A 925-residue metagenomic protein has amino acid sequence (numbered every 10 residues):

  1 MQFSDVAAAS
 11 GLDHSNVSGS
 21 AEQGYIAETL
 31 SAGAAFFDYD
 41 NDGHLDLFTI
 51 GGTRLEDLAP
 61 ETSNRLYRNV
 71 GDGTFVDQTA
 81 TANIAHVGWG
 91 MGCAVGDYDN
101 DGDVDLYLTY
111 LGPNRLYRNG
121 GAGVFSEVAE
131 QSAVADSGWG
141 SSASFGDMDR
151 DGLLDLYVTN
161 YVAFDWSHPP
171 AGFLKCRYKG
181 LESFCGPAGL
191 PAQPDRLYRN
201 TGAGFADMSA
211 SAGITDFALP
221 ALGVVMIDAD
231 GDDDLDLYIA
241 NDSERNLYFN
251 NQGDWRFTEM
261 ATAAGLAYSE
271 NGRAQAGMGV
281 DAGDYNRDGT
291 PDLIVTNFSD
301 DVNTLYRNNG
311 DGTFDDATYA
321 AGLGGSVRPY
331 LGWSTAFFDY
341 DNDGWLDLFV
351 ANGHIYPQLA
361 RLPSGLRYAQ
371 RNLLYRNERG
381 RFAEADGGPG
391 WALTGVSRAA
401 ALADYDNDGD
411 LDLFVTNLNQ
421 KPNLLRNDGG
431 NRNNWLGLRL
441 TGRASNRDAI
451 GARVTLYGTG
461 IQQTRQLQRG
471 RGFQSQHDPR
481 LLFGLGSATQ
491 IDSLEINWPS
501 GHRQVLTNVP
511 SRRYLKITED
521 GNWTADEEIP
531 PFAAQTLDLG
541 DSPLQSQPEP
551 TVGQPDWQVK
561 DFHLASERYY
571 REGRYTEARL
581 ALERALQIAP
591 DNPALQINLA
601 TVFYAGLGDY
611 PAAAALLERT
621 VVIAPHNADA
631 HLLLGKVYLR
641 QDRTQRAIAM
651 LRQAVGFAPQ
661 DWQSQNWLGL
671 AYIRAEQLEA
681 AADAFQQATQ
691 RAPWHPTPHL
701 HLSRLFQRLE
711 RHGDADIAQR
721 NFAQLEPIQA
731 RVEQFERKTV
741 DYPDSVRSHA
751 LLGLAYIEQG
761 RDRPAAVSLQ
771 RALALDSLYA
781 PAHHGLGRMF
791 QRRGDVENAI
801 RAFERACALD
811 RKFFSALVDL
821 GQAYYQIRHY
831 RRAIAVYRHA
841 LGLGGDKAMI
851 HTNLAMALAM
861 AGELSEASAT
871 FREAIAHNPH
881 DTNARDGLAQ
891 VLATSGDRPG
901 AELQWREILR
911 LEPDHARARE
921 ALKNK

Functional and structural regions predicted by a protein language model:
S10, S20, G325, R367-Q370 (+1 more regions): Gly/Ser/Thr/Pro-enriched helix-cap/hinge segments flanking short amphipathic alpha-helices
S31-N41, R68, W89-N100, R118 (+6 more regions): Beta-propeller blade termini
L47-G51, D101-Y110, L156-N160, L235-N241 (+4 more regions): Hydrophobic beta-strand segments that make up the repeating blades of beta-propeller and related beta-repeat
V559, P593-A594, A628-D629, W662-Q663 (+8 more regions): Helix-start (N-cap) detector for alpha-helical repeat units in TPR-like alpha-solenoids, especially tetratricopeptide
Y570, Y604-A605, L639, I673 (+9 more regions): Position-specific recognition of the canonical hydrophobic site in helix A of tetratricopeptide repeat
